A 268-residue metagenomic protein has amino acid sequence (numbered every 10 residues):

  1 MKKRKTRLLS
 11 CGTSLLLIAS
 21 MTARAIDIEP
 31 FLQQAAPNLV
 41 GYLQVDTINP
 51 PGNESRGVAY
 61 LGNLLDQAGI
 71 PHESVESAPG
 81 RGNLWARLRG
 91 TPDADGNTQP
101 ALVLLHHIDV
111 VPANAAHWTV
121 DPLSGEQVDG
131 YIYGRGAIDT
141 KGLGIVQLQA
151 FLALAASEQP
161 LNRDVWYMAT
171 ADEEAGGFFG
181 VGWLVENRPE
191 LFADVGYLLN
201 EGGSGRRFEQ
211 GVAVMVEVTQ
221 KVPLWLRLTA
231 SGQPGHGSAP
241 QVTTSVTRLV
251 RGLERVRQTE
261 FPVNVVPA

Functional and structural regions predicted by a protein language model:
K2-G12: Bacterial N-terminal signal peptides that target proteins for export
S10-S20: Bacterial N-terminal signal peptides
M21-A25: Sec/Tat signal peptide C-region and signal peptidase I cleavage site
I26-R135, L154-R163: Acidic/His- and Gly-rich active-site-bordering loop/insert found across diverse amide/peptide-bond hydrolases
R81, V120, N162, A193-D194 (+2 more regions): Short, solvent-exposed loop/turn segments at the edges of secondary structure
Y131-I132, I138-M215: Acidic/histidine-rich catalytic neighborhood of metal-dependent amide-processing enzymes
P189-A193, G203-Q210, E217-P223, G237-A268: Acidic-enriched catalytic cores of C-N bond-cleaving enzymes acting on peptides and small amides
Q210-V212, T229-H236: Flexible glycine/proline-enriched surface loops and loop-helix/loop-strand junctions
